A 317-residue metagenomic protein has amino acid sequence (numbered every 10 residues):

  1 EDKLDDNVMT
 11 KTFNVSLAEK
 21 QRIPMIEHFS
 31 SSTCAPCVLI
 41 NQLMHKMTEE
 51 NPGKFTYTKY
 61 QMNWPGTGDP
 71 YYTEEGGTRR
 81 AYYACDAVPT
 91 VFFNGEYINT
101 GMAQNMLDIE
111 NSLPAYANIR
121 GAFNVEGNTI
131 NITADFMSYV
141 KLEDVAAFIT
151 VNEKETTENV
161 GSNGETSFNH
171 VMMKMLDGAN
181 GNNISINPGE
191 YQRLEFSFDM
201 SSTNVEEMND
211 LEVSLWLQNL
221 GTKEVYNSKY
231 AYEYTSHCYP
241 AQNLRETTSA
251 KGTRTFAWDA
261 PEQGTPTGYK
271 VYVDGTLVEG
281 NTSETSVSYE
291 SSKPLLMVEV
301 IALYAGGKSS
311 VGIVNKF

Functional and structural regions predicted by a protein language model:
D2-L4, G221-T222, L303-K308: Short, solvent-exposed loop/turn segments at the edges of extracellular beta-sandwich modules
A18-F55, Y60: Local sequence-structure signature of Cys/Sec-based thiol-disulfide redox active-site neighborhoods
G53, T58-H237: Short, conserved sequence motifs used for protein processing/export or organelle targeting and for catalysis
F123, T235-G264, A305-F317: Pro/Thr/Ser/Gly-rich low-complexity, intrinsically disordered linker/stalk tracts
L142-V145, P261-D274: Solvent-exposed loop/turn segments flanking beta-strands in beta-repeat/beta-sandwich domains
L277-S283: Short beta-strand segments within Ig-like beta-sandwich modules, predominantly Fibronectin type-III
Y289-S309: Beta-strand-rich modules
